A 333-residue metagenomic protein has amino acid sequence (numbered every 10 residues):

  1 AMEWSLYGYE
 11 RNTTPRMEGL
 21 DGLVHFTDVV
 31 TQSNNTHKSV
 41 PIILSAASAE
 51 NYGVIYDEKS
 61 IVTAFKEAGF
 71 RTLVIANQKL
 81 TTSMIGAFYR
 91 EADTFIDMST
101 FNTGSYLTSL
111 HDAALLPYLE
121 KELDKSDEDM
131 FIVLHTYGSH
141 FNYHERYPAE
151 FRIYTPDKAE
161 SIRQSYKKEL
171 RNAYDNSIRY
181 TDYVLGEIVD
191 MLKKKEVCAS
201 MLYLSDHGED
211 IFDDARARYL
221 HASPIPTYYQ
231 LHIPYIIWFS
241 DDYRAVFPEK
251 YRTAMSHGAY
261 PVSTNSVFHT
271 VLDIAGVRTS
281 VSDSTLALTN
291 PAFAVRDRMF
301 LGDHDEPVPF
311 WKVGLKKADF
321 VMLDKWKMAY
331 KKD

Functional and structural regions predicted by a protein language model:
A1-D333: Catalytic domains that recognize anionic headgroups
